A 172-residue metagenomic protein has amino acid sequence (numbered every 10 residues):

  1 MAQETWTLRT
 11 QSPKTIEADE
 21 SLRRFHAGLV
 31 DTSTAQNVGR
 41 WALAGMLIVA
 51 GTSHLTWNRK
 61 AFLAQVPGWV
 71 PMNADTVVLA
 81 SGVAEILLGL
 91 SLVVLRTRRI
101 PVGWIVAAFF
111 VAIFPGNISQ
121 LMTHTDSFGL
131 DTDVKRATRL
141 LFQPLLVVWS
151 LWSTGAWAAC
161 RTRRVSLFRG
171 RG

Functional and structural regions predicted by a protein language model:
A2-G172: Membrane-interface extramembranous regions
